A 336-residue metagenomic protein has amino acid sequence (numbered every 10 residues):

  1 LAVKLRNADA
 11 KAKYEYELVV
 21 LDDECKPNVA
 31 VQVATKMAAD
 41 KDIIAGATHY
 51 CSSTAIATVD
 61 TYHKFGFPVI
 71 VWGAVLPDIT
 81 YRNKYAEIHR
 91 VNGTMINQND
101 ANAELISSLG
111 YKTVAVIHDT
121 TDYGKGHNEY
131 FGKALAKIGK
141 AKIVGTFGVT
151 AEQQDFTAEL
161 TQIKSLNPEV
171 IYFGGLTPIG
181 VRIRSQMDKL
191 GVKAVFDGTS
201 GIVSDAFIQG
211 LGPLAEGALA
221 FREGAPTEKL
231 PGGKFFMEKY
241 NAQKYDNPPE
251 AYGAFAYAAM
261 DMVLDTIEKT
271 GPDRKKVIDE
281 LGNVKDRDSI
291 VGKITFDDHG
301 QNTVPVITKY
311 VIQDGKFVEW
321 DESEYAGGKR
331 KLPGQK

Functional and structural regions predicted by a protein language model:
L1-K336: Extracytosolic ligand-binding ectodomains
